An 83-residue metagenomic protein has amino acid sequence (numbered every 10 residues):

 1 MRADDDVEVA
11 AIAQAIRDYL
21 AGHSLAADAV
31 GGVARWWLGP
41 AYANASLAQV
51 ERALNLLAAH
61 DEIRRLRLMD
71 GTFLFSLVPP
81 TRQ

Functional and structural regions predicted by a protein language model:
M1-A27, V78-P80: Short alpha-helical segments that sit at the start of domains
A15, G32, Q49-R52: Amphipathic alpha-helical interaction segments
H23-S24, A53, D70: A general "mature secreted/periplasmic domain" signal
A26-L38: Short acidic, hydrophobic short linear motifs in intrinsically disordered regions
L38-E51: Short, positively charged loop/turn segments that connect secondary-structure elements
V50-H60: Basic amphipathic alpha-helical segments that dock to polyanions
A58-L68: A short, conserved structural fragment
R67-Q83: Short, cationic-aromatic polyanion-contact patches
